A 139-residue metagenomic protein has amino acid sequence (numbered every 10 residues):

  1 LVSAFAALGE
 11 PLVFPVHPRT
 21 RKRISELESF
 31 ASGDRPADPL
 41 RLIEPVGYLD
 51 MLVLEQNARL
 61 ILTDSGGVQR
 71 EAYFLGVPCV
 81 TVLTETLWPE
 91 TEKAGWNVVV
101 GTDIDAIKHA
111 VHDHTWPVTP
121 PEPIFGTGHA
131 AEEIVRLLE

Functional and structural regions predicted by a protein language model:
L1-L8, K22-E139: Nucleotide-activated sugar donor-binding and catalytic core shared by glycosyltransferases and related lipid-linked
P11-P18: Short internal beta-strands
